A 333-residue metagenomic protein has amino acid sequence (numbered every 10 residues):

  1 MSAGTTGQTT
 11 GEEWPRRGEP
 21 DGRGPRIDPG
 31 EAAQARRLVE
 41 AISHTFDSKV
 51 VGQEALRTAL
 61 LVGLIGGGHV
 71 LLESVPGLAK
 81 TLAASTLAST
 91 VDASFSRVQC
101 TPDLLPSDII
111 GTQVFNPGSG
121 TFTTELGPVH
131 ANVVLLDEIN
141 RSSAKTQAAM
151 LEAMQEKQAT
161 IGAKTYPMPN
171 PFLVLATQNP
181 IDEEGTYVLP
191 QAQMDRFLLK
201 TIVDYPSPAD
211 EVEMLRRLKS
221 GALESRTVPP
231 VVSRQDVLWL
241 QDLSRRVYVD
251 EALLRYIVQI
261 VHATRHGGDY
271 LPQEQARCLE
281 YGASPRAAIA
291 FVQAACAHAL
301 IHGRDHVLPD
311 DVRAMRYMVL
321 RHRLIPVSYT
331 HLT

Functional and structural regions predicted by a protein language model:
R36-H69, V75: Pre-Walker A (pre-P-loop) alpha-helix and adjacent loop at the N terminus of AAA/AAA+ ATPase modules, a conserved
I65-C100: Walker A/P-loop
G68-H69, A131-N132, P169-L175: Loop/turn-to-beta-strand initiation segments
N116-S119, E156-V231, L238-S244, C296-H298: Canonical AAA+ ATPase core
N116-V134: Conserved alpha-helical scaffold flanking the Walker A/P-loop in AAA+ ATPase domains
A131-M154, T186-Q191, P208-E211: Conserved AAA+/SF3 P-loop NTPase catalytic/coupling segment centered on the Walker-B
S220-S328: Basic, amphipathic alpha-helical bundle interface domains used for macromolecular binding and assembly
T330-T333: Conserved small/polar residues in nucleotide/adenosyl-binding loops
